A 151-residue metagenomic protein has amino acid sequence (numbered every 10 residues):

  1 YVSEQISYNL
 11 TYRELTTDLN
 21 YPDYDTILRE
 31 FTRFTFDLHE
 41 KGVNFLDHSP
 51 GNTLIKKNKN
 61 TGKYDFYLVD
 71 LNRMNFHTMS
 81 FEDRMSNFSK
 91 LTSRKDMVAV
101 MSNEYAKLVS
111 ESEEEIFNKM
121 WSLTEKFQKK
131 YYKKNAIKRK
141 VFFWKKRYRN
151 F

Functional and structural regions predicted by a protein language model:
Y1-I27: Conserved structural core of kinase catalytic domains
I6-S7, N58-T61, D96: Short loop segments at secondary-structure junctions
S7, P50, R73: Short, glycine/acidic-enriched loop or turn micro-motifs at the edges of active sites
E40-P50: Catalytic-loop of the protein kinase fold
H48-N58: Hydrophobic residue at the +6 position relative to the catalytic HRD Asp in the kinase catalytic loop
K63-K140, W144-R149: C-lobe/activation-segment region of protein kinase-like
